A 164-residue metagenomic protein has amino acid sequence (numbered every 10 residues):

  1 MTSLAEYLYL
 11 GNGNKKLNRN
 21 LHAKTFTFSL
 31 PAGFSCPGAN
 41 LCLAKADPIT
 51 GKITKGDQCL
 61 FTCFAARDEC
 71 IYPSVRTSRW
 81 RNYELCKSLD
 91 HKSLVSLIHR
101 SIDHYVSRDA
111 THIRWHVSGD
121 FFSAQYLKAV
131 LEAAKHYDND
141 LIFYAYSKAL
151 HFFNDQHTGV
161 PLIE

Functional and structural regions predicted by a protein language model:
M1-E164: Class I S-adenosyl-L-methionine
